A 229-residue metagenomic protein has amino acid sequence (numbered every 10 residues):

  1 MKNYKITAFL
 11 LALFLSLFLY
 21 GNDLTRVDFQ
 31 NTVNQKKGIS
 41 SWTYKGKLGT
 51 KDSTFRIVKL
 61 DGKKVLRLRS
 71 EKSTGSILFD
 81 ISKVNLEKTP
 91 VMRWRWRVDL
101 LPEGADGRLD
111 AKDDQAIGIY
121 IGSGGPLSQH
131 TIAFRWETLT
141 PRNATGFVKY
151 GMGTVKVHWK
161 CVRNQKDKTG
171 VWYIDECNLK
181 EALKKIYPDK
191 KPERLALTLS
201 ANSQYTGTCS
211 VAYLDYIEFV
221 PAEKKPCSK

Functional and structural regions predicted by a protein language model:
A8-F18: Bacterial N-terminal signal peptides
G21-K47, K229: Extracellular carbohydrate-recognition regions
F29, L214-F219: Extracellular beta-strand elements of beta-rich domains used for carbohydrate recognition/degradation or cell-matrix
S53-S76: Short carbohydrate-recognition loop motifs
I81-M92, K166-T169: Extracellular/lumenal carbohydrate-interaction signature centered on repeated Trp-anchored short motifs
R95-L101, G124, K180, N202: Solvent-exposed strand-to-loop "edge" motifs in beta-rich extracellular domains
D99-K168, S210-Y213: Extracellular ligand-binding interfaces
D114-I119, M152-Q165, T169-T208: Extracellular beta-strand ligand-recognition surfaces/modules
